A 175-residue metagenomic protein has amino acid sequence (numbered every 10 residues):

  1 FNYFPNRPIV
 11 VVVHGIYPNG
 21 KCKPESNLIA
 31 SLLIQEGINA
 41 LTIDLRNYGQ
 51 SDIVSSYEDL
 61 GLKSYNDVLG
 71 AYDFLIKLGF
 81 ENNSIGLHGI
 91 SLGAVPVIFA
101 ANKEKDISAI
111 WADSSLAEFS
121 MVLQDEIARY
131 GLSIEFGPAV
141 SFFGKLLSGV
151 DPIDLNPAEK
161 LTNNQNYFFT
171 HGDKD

Functional and structural regions predicted by a protein language model:
R7-G15: Short beta-strand element of the alpha/beta-hydrolase
I16-S31, L45: The serine-hydrolase catalytic nucleophile loop
G20-C22, R46-G79: Catalytic nucleophile-loop/oxyanion-hole region of alpha/beta-hydrolase and closely related hydrolase-like folds
A30-D52: Conserved alpha/beta-hydrolase
G79-S91: Alpha/beta-hydrolase fold nucleophile elbow
G89-F99: Glycine-rich nucleophile elbow surrounding the catalytic serine of serine-hydrolase chemistry
F99-V150, Q165: Hydrolase active-site cap/lid region
L161-N164, F168-D175: Short beta-strand/loop motif that positions the catalytic acidic residue of the alpha/beta-hydrolase fold
